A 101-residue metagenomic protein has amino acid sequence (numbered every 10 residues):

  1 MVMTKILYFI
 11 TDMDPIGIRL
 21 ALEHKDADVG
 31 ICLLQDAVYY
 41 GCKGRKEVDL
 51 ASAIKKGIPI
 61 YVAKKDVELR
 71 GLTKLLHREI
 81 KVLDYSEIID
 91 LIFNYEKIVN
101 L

Functional and structural regions predicted by a protein language model:
T4, D28, G57, Y95-E96: Short, well-ordered alpha-helix to beta-strand connector turns
T4-I18, Q35-C42: Short, glycine-rich nucleotide/cofactor-binding loops
L7-F9, I60-K64, I98-V99: Short, hydrophobic beta-strand segments that form beta-sheet elements in well-ordered domains
M13-I31: Histidine-anchored nucleotide/phosphate-binding helix
I16, G44-L50, D84-E87: A short, acidic, amphipathic alpha-helical segment used as a generic capping/interface helix at domain edges
V29-Q35, P59-D66: Short internal beta-strands
A37-K55, L72-T73: N-terminal beta-loop-helix "entrance" segment that forms/cooperates in small-molecule cofactor or anionic ligand
T73-L101: C-terminal structural segments of small proteins and small subunits
